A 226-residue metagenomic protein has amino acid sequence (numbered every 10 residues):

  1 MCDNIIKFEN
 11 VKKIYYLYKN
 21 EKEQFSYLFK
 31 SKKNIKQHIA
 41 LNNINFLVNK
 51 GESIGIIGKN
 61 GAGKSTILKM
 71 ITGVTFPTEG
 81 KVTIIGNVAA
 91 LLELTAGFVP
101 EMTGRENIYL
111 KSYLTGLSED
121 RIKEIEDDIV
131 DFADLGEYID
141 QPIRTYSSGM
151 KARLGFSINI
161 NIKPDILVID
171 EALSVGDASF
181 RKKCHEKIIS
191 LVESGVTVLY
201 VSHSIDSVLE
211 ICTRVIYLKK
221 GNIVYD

Functional and structural regions predicted by a protein language model:
C2-A40: Pre-NBD coupling/linker segments of ABC/ABC-like ATPases
S26-Y27, R121-Y138: Conserved ABC ATPase "signature" region
I57-K59: The feature captures the beta-strand-to-loop junction immediately N-terminal to the Walker
S202-H203: H-loop/switch region of ABC-family ATPase nucleotide-binding domains
V208-E210: A short, surface-exposed alpha-helical micro-motif characterized by mixed small hydrophobic and charged/polar residues
K220-G221: Conserved ABC ATPase "signature" C-loop
